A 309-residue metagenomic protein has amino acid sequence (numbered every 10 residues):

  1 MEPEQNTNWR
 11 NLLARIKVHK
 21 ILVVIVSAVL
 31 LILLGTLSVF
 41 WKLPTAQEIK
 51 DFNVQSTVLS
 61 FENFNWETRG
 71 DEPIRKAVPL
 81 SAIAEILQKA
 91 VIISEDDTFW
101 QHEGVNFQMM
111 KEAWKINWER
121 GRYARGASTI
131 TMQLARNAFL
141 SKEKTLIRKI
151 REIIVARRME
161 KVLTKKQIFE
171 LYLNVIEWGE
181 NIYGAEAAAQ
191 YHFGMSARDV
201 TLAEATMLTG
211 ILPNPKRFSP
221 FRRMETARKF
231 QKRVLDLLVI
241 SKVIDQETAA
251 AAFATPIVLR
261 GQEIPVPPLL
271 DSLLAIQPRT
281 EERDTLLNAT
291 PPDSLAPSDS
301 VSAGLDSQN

Functional and structural regions predicted by a protein language model:
M1-N309: Juxtamembrane regions of bacterial inner-membrane/periplasmic proteins, predominantly the peptidoglycan biogenesis
